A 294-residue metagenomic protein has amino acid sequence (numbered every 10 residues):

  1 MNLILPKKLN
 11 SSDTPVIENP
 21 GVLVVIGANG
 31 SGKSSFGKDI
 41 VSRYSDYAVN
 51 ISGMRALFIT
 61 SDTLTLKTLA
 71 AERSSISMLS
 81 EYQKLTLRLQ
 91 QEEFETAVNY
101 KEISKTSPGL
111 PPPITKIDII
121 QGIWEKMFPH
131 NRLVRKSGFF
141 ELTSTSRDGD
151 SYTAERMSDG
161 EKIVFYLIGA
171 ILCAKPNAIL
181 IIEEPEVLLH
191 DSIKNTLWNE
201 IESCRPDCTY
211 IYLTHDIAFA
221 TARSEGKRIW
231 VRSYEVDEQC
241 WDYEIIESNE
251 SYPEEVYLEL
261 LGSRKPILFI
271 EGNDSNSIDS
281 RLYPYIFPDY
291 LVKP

Functional and structural regions predicted by a protein language model:
M1-T14: N-terminal pre-Walker A segment at the start of P-loop NTPase domains
K7-K8, S75-K162, G169-I179: Extended helical coiled-coil dimerization/tether regions that scaffold and oligomerize large DNA-maintenance assemblies
V25: Hydrophobic anchor at the beta1->P-loop junction of P-loop NTPases
N29-G30: Walker A (P-loop) phosphate-binding loop of P-loop NTPases
K33: Conserved lysine of the Walker
F36-G37, L213: Post-Walker A alpha-helix
E183-P185: Walker B catalytic acidic pair
A218-P294: RecA-like P-loop NTPase motor core
